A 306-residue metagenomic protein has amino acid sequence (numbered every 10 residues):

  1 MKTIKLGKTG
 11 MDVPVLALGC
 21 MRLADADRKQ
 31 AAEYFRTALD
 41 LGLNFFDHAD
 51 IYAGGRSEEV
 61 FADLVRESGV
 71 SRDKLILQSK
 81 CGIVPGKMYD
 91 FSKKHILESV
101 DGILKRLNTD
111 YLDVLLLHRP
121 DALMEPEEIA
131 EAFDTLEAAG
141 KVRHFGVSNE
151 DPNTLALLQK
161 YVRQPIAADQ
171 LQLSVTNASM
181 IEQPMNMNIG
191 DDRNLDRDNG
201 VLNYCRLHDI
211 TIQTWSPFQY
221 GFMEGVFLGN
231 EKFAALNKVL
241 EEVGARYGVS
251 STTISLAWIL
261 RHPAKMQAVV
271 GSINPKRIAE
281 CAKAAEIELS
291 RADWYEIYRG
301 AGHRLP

Functional and structural regions predicted by a protein language model:
M1-L75, A138, Q219-G221: N-terminal binding-site loop/beta-alpha segment at the start of enzyme catalytic domains that lines or forms
G19-K29, C81-K94: Active-site mouth loops of central-metabolism enzymes
A26-A38, F91-L107, N153-A156: Short, acidic/polar
L43, T109-L112, V142, I166: A structural motif
F45-Y52, L116-L117, R143-G146: Short catalytic-loop micro-motif centered on adjacent basic/acidic residues
D73-P85, Q170-V175: A short, structured active-site edge motif that brings together acidic residues
L104-E125: Active-site groove signature of glycoside hydrolases
P120, M124-P306: Beta/alpha (TIM)-barrel catalytic core signal, keyed to glycine-rich beta->alpha loops juxtaposed to Asp/Glu that bind
